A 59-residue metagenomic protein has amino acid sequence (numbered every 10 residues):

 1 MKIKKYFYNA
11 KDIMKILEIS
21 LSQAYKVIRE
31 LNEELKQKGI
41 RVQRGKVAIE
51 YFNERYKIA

Functional and structural regions predicted by a protein language model:
M1-I3, I58-A59: Short, Lys/Arg-enriched, disordered terminal segments
K2-Q23: Polyanion-binding surface elements
L17-E50, I58: Major-groove DNA-recognition helix of helix-turn-helix-type DNA-binding domains
